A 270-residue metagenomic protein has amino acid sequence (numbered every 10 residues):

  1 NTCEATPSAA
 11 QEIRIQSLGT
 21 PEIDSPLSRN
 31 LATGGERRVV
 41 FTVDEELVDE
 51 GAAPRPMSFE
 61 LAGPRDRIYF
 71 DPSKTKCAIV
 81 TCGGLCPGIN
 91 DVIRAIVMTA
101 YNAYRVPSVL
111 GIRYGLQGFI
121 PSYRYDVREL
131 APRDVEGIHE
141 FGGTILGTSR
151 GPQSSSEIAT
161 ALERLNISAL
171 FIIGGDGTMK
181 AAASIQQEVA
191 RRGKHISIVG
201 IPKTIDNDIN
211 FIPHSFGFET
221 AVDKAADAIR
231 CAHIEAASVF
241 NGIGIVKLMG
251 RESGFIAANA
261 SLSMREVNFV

Functional and structural regions predicted by a protein language model:
N1-C77, N102, P107, V135-I138: N-terminal low-complexity/intrinsically disordered extensions
R37-F70, F119-S168, M179, I205 (+2 more regions): Glycine-rich oxoanion-binding loops at beta->alpha junctions
K76-C86, T144-G147, S168-G174, G200 (+1 more regions): Short glycine-rich or small-residue beta-strand-to-loop segments that form or flank ligand, phosphate, metal/Fe-S
C86-I96, F119-I120, Q153-I158, G175-S184 (+2 more regions): Short glycine/serine/threonine-rich phosphate/pyrophosphate-binding segments that cradle anionic phosphate groups
V106-G115, G200: Short internal beta-strands
P107, A161, I172-G174, K180-V199 (+1 more regions): Accessory alpha-helical/coil subdomains and C-terminal extensions that flank or cap enzyme catalytic cores
R113-P121, G193: Terminal amphipathic helices with adjacent charged low-complexity linkers/tails
G115-L116, K203-N207, L248-S253: Glycine-rich beta-alpha junction loops
